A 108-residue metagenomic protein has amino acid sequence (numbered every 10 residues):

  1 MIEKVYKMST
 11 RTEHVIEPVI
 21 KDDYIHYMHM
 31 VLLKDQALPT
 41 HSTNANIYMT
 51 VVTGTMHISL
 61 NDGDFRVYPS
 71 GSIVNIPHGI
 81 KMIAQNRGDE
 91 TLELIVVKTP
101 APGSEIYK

Functional and structural regions predicted by a protein language model:
M1-H26, V74, E105-K108: A short, N-terminal "cap"/entry segment at the start of jelly-roll beta-barrel domains of the cupin/DSBH fold
M28-T43: Conserved short histidine dyad/triad with adjacent acidic residue
H29, Y48, D64-F65: Short, surface-exposed secondary-structure edge patches
A45-M56, N61: Glycine- and acidic-residue-biased ligand/ion/polar-headgroup-sensing regions
G63-H78: Short acidic-glycine-tyrosine-enriched beta hairpin
H78-P102: Ligand-binding loop in jelly-roll beta-barrel domains
